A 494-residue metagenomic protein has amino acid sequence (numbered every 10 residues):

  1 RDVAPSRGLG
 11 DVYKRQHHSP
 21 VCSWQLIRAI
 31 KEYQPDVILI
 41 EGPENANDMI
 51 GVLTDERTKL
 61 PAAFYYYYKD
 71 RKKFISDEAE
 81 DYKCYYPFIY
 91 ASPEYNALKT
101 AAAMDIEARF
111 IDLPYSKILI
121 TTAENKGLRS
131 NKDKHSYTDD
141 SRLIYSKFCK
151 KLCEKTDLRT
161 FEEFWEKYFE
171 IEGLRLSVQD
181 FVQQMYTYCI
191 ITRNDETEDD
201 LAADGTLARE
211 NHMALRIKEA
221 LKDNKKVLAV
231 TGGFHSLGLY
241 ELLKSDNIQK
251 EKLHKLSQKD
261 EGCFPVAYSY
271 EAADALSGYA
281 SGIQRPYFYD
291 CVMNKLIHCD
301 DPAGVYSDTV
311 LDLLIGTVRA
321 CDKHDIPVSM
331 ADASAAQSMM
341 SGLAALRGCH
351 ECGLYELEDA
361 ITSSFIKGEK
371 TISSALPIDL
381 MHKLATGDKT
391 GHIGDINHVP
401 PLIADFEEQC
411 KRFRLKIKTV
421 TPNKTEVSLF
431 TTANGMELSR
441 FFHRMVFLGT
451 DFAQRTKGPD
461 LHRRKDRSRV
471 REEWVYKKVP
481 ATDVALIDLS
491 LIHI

Functional and structural regions predicted by a protein language model:
R1-Y13, H493: Single conserved hydrophobic/aromatic residue that forms the stacking wall/gate of nucleotide- or nucleobase-binding
Q25, M49, S236-N247: Short active-site loop/helix that positions an aromatic residue
I30-E32, M49-L60: Glycine-rich loop at the start of a catalytic domain that most often binds anionic cofactors/ligands
I30-G42: Proline-aspartate-enriched helix->loop->beta-strand connector
A62, Y66-K83, P93-K222, L242-L243 (+7 more regions): Hydrophobic, often amphipathic alpha-helical segments used for membrane interaction and targeting
A333, L346-G353: Hard-cation-handling environments
C352-T362, E369-I492: Extended repeat-based interaction scaffolds and adjacent low-complexity, acidic/S/T/P-biased segments that form broad
